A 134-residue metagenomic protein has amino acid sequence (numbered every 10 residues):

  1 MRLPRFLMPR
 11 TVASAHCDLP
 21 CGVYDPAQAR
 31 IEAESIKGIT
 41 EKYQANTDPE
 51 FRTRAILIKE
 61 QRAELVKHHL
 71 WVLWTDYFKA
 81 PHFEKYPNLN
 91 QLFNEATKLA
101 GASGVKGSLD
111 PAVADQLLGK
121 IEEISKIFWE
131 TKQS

Functional and structural regions predicted by a protein language model:
M1-R52, H82, P87-E123, I127 (+1 more regions): N-terminal intrinsically disordered, cationic/polar leader segments that include organellar targeting peptides
P49-L57, W74-Y77: Short, mixed-charge, low-aromatic patches
R54-L70: Alpha-helical segments in soluble extracytoplasmic regions
H69-Y86: Short, solvent-exposed, charged loop/turn and helix-capping segments that join or cap alpha-helices on peripheral
